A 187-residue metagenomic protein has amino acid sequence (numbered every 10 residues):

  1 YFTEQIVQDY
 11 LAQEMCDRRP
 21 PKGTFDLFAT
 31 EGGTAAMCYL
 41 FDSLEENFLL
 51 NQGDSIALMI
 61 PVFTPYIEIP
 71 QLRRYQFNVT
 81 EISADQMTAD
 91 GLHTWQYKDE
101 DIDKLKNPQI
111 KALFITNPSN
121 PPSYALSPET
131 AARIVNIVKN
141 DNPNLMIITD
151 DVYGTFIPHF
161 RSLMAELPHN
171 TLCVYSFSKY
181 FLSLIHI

Functional and structural regions predicted by a protein language model:
Y1-N142, G154-P168, L172, S176-S178: Conserved core of the PLP fold type I
Y180-S183: Short glycine/serine/proline-enriched coil/turn segments at secondary-structure junctions
I185-I187: Conserved small/polar residues in nucleotide/adenosyl-binding loops
